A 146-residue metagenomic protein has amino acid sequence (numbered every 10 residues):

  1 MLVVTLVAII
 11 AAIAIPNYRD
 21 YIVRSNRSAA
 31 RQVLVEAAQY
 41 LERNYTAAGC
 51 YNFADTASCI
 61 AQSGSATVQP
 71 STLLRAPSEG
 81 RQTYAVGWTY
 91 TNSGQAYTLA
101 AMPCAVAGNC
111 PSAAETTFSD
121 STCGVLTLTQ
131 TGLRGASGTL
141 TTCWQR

Functional and structural regions predicted by a protein language model:
M1-Y21: N-terminal single-pass transmembrane signal-anchor helix
V3, R31, A38, P70-S71 (+1 more regions): Generic N-terminal initiation segments characterized by hydrophobic and/or small/turn-forming residues
T5, A11, R27, L34-V35 (+1 more regions): Hydrophobic alpha-helical segments
N17-D20, R24, E36, T127-L128: Helix-centric, low-specificity signal for extended rod-like, repetitive segments
V23-C50: Membrane-proximal N-terminal amphipathic helix
T46-R146: Periplasmic/extracellular, small/polar-rich flexible segments of pilin-like filament-forming proteins
